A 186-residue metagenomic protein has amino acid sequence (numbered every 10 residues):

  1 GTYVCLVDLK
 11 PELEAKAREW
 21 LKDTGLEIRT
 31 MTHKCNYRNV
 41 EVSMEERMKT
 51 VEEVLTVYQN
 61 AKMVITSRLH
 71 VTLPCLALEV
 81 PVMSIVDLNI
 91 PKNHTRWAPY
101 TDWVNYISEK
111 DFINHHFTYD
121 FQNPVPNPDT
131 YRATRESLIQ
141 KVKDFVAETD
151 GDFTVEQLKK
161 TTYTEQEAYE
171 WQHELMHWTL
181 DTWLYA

Functional and structural regions predicted by a protein language model:
G1-A186: Active-site anion-handling motifs in enzyme catalytic cores
